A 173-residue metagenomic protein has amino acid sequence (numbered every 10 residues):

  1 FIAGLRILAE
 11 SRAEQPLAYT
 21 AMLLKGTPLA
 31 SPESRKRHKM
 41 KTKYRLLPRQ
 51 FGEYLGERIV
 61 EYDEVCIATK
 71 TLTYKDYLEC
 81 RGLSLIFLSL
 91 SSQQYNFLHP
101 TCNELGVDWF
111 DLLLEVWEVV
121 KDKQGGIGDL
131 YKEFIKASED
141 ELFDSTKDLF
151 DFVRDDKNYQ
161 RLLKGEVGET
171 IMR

Functional and structural regions predicted by a protein language model:
F1-W117: A structural motif corresponding to the C-terminal lobe/cap of the Radical SAM core domain
W109-R173: Terminal or standalone catalytic/regulatory effector modules within metabolic enzymes and repeat proteins
